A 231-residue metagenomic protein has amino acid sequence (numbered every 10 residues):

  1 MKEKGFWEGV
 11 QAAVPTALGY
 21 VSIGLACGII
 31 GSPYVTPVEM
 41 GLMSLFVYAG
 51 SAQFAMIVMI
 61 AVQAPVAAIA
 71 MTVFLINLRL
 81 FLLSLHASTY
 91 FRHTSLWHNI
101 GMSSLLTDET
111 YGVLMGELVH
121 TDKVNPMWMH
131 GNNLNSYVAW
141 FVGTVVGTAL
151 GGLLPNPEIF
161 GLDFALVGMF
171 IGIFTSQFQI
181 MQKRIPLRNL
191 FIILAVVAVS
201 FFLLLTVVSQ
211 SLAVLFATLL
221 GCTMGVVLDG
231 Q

Functional and structural regions predicted by a protein language model:
M1-A49, M56-V73: Helix-loop-helix hairpins and the membrane-proximal interhelical loops of multi-pass alpha-helical transport proteins
M1-G9, K123, R184, G230-Q231: Intrinsically disordered, low-complexity non-transmembrane regions of multi-pass membrane transporters
M40-M43, F54, I69-A70, W97-G101 (+3 more regions): Alpha-helical transmembrane segments and their helix-entry boundary regions
A49-A52, L75-L82, G168-F174, A217-G230: Alpha-helical transmembrane segments and their membrane-interface exit regions
M71-D163: Helix-loop-helix junctions within the multi-pass membrane cores of secondary transporters/permeases
L82-Y90, L114-L118, I173-Q182, M224-Q231: C-terminal ends of transmembrane helices
P126-F216, T223, V227: Membrane-embedded alpha-helical modules
